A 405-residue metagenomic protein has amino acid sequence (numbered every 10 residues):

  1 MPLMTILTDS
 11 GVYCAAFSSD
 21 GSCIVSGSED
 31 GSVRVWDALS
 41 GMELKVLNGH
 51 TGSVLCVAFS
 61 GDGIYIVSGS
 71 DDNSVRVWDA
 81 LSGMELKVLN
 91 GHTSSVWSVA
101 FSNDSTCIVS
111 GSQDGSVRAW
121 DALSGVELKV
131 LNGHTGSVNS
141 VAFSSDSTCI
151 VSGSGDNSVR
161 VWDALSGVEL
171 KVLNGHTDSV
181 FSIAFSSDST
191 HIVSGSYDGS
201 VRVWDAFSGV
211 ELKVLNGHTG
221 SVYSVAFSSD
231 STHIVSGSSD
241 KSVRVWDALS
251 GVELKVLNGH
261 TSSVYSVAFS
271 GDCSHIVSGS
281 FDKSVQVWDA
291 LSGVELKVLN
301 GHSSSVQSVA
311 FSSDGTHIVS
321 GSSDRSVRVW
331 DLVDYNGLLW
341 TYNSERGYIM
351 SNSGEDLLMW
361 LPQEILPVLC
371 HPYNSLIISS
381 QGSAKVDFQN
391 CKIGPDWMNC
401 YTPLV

Functional and structural regions predicted by a protein language model:
M1-Y13, L44, L296, V327-V405: Eukaryotic protein-protein interaction scaffolds centered on beta-propeller repeats
C14, S18-V327: Thr-biased low-complexity repeat/linker tracts and other Thr-enriched repetitive architectures
